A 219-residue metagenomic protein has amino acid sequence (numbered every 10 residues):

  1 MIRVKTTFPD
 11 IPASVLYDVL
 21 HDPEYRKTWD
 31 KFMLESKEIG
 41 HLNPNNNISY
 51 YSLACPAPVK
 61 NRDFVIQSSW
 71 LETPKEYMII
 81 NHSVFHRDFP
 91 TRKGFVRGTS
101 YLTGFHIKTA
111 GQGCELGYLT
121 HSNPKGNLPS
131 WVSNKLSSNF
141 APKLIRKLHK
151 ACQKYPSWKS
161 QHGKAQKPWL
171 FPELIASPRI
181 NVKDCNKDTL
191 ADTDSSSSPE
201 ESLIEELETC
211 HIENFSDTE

Functional and structural regions predicted by a protein language model:
M1-E219: Eukaryotic helix-grip
